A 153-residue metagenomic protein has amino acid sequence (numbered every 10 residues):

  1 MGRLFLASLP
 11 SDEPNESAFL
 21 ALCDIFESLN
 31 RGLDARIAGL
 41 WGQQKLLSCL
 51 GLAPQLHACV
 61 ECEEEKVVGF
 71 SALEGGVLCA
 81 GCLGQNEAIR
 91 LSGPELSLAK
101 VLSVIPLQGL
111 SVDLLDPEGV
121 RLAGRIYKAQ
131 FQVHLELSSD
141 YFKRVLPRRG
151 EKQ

Functional and structural regions predicted by a protein language model:
M1-Q153: Non-catalytic alpha-helical scaffolds and adjoining flexible linkers that form interface surfaces for assembly
